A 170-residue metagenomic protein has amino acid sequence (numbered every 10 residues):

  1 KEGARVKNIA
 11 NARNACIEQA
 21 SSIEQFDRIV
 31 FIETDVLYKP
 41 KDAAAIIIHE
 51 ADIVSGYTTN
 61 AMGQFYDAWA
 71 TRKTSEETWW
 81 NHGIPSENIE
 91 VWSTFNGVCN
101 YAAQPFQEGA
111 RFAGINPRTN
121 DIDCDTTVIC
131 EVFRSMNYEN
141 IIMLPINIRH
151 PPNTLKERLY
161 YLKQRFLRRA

Functional and structural regions predicted by a protein language model:
K1-A4, A61-G63, R149-P151: A short acidic, often aromatic-flanked loop/helix-cap motif at beta-alpha or helix-coil junctions that lines enzyme
K1-D27: Active-site-proximal specificity loops/subdomain of glycosyltransferases
E24-F26, A51-I53, Y138-E139: Short, high-confidence coil segments that cap the C-terminus of an alpha-helix and link into the following beta-strand
F26-L37: The conserved acidic donor/metal-binding loop of glycosyltransferases
I32, Y57, L144: Conserved residues at the C-terminal ends of beta-strands
V36-G114: Conserved catalytic core of nucleotide-sugar-dependent glycosyltransferases
P85-A170: C-terminal catalytic/acceptor-binding lobe
